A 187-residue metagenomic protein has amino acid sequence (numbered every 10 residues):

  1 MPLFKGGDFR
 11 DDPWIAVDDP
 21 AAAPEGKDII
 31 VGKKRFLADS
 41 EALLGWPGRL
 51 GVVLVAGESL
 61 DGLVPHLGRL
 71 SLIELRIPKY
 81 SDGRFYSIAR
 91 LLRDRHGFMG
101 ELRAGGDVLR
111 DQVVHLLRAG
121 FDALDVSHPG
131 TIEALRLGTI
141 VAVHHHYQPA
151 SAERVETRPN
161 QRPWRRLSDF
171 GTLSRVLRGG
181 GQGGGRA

Functional and structural regions predicted by a protein language model:
R35-S40, Y80-L92, I132-H144: Active-site-adjacent beta->alpha loops and helix N-cap segments on the catalytic face of soluble alpha/beta enzymes
G45-V52, L91-A104: Short beta-strand/loop segments at the ligand-binding rim of alpha/beta enzyme cores
R49-L92: Glycine/Thr-rich beta-alpha phosphate-binding loop at enzyme active sites
A56, L102-R110: Glycine-rich beta-to-alpha transition loops that act as phosphate-gripper elements at the mouths of alpha/beta enzyme
D61-P65, L109-A123: Catalytic cores of alpha/beta
A119-T139: Glycine-rich phosphate-binding active-site loops on the catalytic face of alpha/beta enzymes
E133-L173: C-terminal helical cap(s) of enzyme catalytic domains, especially alpha/beta-barrels
R178-G180: Glycine-biased, low-complexity coil/linker segments
